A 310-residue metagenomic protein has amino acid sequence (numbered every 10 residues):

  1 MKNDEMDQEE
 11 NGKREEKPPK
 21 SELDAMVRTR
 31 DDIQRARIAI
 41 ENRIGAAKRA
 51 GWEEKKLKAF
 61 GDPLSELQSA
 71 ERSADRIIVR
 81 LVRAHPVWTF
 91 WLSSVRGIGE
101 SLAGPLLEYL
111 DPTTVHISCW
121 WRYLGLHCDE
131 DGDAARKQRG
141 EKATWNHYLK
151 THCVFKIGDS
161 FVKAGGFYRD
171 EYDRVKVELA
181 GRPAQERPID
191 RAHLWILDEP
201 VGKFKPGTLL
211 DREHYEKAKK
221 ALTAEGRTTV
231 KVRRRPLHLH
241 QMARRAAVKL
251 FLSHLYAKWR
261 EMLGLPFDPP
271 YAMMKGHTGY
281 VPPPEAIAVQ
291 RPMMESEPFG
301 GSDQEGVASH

Functional and structural regions predicted by a protein language model:
K2-A84: Long, charge-rich intrinsically disordered scaffolds of nucleic-acid metabolism proteins
A25-N42, G104-Y109, T151-D159, A246-R260: Short, hydrophobic/amphipathic alpha-helical patches that form generic packing surfaces within helical domains
N42, A46, V115-I117, R260-G264: Short, solvent-exposed secondary-structure capping/transition elements
K48-D62, H85-S101, D268-G279: Charge-rich, acidic-biased intrinsically disordered regions
S73-D111: Coiled-coil termination/hinge junctions
L92, P105-Q241, R245, K258: Phosphate-backbone recognition surface of nucleic-acid-processing proteins
R235-A272, G276, Y280-A286: Basic, amphipathic alpha-helical segments enriched in Lys/Arg and hydrophobic/aromatic residues
P284, A288-H310: Acidic, low-complexity intrinsically disordered tails
